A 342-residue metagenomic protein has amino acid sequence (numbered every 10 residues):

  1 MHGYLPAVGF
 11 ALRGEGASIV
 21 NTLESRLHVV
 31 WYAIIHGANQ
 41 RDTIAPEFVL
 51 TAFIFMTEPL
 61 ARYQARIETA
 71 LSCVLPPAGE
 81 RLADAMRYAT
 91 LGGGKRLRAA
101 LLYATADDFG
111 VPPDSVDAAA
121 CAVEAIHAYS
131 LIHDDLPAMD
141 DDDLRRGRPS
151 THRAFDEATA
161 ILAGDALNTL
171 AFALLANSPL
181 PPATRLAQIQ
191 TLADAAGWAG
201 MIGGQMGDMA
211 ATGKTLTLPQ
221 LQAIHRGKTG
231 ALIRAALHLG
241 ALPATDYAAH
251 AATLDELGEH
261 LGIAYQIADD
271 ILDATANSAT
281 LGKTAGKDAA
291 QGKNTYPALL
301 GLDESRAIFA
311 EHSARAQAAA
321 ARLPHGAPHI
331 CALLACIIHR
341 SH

Functional and structural regions predicted by a protein language model:
A11-G16, T22, A45-V49: N-terminal polybasic/positive-inside topogenic patches
R41-F55: Short, Lys/Arg-enriched N-terminal segments with co-localized hydrophobic residues within the first ~10-30 amino acids
P59, Y63-A65, S72-A319, P328-I338: Mg2+-dependent prenyl diphosphate-binding active-site environment of isoprenoid biosynthetic enzymes
